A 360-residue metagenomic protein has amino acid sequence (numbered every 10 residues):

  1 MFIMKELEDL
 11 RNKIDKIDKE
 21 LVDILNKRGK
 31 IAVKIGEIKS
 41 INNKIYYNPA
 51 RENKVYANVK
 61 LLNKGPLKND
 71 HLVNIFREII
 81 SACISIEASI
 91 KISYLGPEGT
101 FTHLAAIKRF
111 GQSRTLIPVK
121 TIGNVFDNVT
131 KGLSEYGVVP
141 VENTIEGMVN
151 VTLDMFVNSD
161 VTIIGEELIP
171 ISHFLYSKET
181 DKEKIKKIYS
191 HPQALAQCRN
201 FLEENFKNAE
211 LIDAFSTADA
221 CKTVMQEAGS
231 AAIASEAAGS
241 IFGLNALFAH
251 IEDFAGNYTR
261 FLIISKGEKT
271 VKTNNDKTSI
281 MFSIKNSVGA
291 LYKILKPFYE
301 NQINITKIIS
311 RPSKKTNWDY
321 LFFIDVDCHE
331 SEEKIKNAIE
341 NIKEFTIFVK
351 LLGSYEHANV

Functional and structural regions predicted by a protein language model:
M1-V360: Domain-level signature for soluble enzymes in the chorismate/prephenate branch of the shikimate pathway
